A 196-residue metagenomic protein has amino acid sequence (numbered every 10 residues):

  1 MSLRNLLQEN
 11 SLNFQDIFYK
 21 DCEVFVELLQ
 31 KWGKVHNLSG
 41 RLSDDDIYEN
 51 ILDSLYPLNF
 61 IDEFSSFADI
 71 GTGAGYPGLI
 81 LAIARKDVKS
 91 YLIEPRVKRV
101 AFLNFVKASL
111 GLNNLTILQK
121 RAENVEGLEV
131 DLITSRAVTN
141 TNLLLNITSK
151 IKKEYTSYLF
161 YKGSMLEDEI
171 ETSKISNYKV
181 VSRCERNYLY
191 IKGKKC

Functional and structural regions predicted by a protein language model:
M1-F64, A68, K98-L115: Class I SAM-dependent transferase core
N13, N37-R41, G75, N124 (+1 more regions): Residue-level preference for alpha-helix termini and adjacent loops
L55, L79, N142: Conserved active-site region of classical short-chain dehydrogenase/reductase
L58-N59, A82, S149: N-terminal cationic-hydrophobic initiation segments that often serve targeting/anchoring roles
I70-T72: Conserved beta-strand/loop positions that form the S-adenosyl-L-methionine
A74-D87: Conserved SAM-binding loop of SAM-dependent methyltransferases across substrates and taxa, primarily the Class I
V88-Y91, P95-C196: S-adenosylmethionine
